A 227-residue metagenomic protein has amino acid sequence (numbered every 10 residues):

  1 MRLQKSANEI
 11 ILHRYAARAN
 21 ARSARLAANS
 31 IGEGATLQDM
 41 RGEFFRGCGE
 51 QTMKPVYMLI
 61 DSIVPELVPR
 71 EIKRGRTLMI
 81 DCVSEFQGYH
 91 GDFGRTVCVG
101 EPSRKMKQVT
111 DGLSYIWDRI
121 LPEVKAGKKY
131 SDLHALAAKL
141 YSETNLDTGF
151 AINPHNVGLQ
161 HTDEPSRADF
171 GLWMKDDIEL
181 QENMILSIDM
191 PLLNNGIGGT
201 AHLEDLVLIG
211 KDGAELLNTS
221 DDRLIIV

Functional and structural regions predicted by a protein language model:
M1-V227: Active-site neighborhoods and metal-handling regions in enzymes and metal-associated proteins
